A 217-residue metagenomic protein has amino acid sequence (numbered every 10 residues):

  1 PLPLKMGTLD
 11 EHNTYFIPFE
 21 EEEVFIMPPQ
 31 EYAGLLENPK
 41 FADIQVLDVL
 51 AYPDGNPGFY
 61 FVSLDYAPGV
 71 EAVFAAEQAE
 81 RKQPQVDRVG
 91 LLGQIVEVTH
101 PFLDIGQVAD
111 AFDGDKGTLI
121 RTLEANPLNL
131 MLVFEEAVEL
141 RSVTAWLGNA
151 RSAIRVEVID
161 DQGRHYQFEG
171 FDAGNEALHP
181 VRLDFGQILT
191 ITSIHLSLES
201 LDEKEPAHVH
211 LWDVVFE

Functional and structural regions predicted by a protein language model:
P1-L64, P127, R151-A153, D172: Catalytic lumenal/periplasmic loop and adjoining terminal transmembrane helix of membrane glycan-assembly enzymes
L9-T14, L132, P180-L183: A generic local structural motif
E20-E23, L140, I191: A general structural motif
I26-P29, R141-A145: Hydrophobic beta-strand segments within beta-rich accessory/binding domains
Q30-P39, P68-A72, L140, E203-E205: Short, surface-exposed beta-strand/loop "edge" segments at domain boundaries and coil↔beta transitions
Y66-E136, W146-A150, D213-E217: Disordered, acidic Ser/Thr/Pro-rich linker "stalks" and the adjacent N-terminal cap of the next globular domain
N126, G148-E217: Trp- and acidic/polar-enriched beta-sheet ligand-binding modules for extracellular glycan and matrix recognition
L130-E139, D184-L189: Extracellular and analogous surface-interaction loops
